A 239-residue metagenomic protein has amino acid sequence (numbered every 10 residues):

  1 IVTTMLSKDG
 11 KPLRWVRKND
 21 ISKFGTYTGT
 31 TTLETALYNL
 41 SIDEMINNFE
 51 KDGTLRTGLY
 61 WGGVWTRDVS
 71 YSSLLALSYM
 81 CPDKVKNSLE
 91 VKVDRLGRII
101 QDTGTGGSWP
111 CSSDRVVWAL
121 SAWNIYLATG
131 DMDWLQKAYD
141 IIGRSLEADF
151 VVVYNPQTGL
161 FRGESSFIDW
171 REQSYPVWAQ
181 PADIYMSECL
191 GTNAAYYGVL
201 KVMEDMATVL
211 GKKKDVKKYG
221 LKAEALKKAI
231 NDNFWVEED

Functional and structural regions predicted by a protein language model:
I1-T3: Short, aromatic- and glycine-rich surface loops/edge beta-strands on solvent-exposed regions
G10-K137, G143: Substrate-binding groove/exosite segments of carbohydrate-active enzymes
L33-S41, C81-V93, M132-V151, A195 (+2 more regions): Extended, well-ordered alpha-helical scaffold segments
T57, I100-V116, F150-K222, W235-E238: The feature captures the catalytic groove of carbohydrate-active enzymes
